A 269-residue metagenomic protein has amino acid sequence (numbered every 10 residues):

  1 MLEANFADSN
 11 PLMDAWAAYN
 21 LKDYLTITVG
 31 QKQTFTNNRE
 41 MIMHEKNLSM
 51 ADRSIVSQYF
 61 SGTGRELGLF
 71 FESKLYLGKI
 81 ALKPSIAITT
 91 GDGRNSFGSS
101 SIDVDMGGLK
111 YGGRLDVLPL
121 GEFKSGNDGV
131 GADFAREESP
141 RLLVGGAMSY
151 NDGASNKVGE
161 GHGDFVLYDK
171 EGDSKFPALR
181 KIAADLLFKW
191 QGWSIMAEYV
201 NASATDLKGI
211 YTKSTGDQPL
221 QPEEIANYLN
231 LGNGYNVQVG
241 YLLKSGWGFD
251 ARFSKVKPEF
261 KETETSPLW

Functional and structural regions predicted by a protein language model:
M1-R94, I102-E122, P140-L143, M148-Y150 (+4 more regions): Outer membrane beta-barrel
Y19, L48, E138-W269: Outer-membrane beta-barrel pore domains
I55-Q58, A132, E171-D173: Short, P/G- and charge-enriched loop/turn segments at secondary-structure junctions
E66-L67, F123-V130, F176-A178: Short amphipathic alpha-helical surface micro-motifs
K83, N95-S101, S125-N127, N156-E160: A short secondary-structure junction signal
I86, G129-A135, G161-D164: Short intrinsically disordered coil segments
G121-R141: Short mixed-charge
